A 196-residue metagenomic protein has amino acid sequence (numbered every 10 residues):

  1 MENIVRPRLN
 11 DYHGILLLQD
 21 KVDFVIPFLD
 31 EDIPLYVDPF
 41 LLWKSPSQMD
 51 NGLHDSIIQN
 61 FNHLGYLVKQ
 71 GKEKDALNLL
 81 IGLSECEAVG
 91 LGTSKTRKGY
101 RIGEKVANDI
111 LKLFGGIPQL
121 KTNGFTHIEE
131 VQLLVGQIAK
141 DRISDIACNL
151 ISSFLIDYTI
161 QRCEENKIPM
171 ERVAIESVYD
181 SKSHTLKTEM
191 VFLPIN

Functional and structural regions predicted by a protein language model:
E2-P169: Long, contiguous, compositionally biased segments that the model treats as domain-scale units
L16-L17, V25, T93-K98, V173-N196: Polybasic, proline/glycine-rich intrinsically disordered low-complexity segments
